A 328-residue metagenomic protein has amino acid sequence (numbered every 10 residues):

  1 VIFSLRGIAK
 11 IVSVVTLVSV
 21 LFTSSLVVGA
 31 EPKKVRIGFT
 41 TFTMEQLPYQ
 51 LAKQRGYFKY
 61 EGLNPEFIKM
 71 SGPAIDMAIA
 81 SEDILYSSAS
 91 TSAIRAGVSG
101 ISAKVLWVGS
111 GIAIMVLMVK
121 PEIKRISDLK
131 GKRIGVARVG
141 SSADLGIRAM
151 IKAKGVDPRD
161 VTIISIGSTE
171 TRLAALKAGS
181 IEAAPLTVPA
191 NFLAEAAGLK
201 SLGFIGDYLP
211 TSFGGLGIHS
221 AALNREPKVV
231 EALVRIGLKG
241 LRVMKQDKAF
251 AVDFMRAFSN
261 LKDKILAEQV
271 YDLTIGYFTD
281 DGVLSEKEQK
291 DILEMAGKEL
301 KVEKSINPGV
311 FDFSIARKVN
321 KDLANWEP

Functional and structural regions predicted by a protein language model:
I2-V15: Bacterial N-terminal signal peptides that target proteins for export
V12-S24: Bacterial N-terminal signal peptides
S25-G29: Sec/Tat signal peptide C-region and signal peptidase I cleavage site
A30-I166, R172-A175, E182-V188, L199-I205 (+1 more regions): Short, glycine-/small- and polar/acidic-enriched structural segments that line small-molecule recognition paths
S92, E170-S259: Pocket-lining segment of extracytoplasmic ligand-binding domains
S142-V161, I236-Q269, G309-S314, A324-E327: Ligand-binding clefts/hinges and TM-proximal coupling segments of bilobed small-molecule sensing domains
E226-K304: Secondary-structure end/capping motifs
L293-P328: Conserved C-terminal helix/tail region of periplasmic/extracytoplasmic solute-binding proteins
